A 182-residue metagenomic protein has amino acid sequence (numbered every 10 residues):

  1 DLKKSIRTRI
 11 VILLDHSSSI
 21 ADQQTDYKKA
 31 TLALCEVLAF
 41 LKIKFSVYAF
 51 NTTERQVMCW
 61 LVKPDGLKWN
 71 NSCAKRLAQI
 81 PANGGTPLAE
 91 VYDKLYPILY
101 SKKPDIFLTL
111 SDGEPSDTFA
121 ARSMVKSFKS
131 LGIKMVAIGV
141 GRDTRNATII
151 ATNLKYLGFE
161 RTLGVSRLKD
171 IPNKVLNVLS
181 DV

Functional and structural regions predicted by a protein language model:
D1-V182: Acidic, glycine-rich A-domain
